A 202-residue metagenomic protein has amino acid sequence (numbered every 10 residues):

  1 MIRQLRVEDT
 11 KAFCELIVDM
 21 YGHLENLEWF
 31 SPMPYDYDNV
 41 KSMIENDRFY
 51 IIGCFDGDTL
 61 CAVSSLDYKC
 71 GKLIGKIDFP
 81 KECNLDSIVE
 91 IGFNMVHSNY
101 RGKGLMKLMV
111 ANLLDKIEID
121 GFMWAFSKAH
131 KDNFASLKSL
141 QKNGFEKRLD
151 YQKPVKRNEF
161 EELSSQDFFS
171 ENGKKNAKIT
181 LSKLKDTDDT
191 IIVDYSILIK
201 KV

Functional and structural regions predicted by a protein language model:
M1-L16: A short beta-loop-alpha structural element at the N-terminal edge of CoA-dependent acyl/N-acetyltransferase catalytic
Y21-S42: Conserved GNAT-fold acetyl-CoA-binding loop/helix
K41-I52, A62, L73, E90: A short helix-loop-beta-strand connector motif used in the catalytic cores of GNAT acetyltransferases and, in some
V63-F93, E159-E162: Conserved acyl-donor/pantetheine-binding loop and adjacent beta-alpha core of acyl/acetyltransferases and related
V96, G102-D115, K138, K142: Conserved acetyl-CoA-binding loop-helix of GNAT-fold acetyltransferases
I117-A129: Conserved GNAT acetyl-CoA-binding A-motif
K131-D150, P154: Conserved active-site alpha-helix within GNAT-family acetyltransferase domains
K153-V202: C-terminal "cap" of GNAT-fold acetyltransferases
